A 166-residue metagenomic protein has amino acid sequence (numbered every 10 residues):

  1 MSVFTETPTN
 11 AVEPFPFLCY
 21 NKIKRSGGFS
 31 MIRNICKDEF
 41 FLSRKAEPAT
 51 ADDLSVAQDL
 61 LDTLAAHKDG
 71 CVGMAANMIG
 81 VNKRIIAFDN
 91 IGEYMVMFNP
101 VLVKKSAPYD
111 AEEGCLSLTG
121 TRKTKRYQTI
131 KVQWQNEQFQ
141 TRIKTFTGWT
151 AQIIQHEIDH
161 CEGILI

Functional and structural regions predicted by a protein language model:
M1-S30: N-terminal amphipathic/basic-hydrophobic helices that include classical n-h-c signal peptides and signal-anchor
Y20-I166: Positively charged
